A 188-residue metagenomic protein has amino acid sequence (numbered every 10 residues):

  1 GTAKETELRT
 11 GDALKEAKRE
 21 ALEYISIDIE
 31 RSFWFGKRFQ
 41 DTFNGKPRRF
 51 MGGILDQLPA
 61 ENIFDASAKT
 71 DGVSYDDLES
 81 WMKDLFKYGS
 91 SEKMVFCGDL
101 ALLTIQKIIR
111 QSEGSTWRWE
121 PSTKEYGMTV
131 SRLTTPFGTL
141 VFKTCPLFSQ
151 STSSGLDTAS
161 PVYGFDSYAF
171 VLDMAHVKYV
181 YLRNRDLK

Functional and structural regions predicted by a protein language model:
G1-K188: Core alpha/beta structural scaffold of self-assembling particle/tube/pore-forming proteins
